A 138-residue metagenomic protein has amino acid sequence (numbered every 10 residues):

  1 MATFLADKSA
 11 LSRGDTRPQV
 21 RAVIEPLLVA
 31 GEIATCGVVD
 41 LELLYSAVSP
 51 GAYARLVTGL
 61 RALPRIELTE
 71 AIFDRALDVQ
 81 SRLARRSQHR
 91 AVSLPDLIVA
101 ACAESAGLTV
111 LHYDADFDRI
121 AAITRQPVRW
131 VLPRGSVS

Functional and structural regions predicted by a protein language model:
M1-T3, E104-S138: Acidic, PIN/NYN-like endoribonuclease modules and their adjacent C-terminal/linker elements
M1-T35, Y45-T58, V137-S138: Short, well-structured N-terminal submotif of metal-dependent ribonuclease cores
D7-K8, V39, Y113: A secondary-structure boundary/capping signal
L11-S12, D40-L43, F73, F117-D118: A generic structural signal for short hydrophobic patches within well-formed alpha-helices
E32, P64, P127-R129: Conserved beta-strand segments of alpha/beta enzyme cores
V48, D78-Q80, A122-Q126: Short secondary-structure transition/capping segments
G51-P64, T69-A71: Active-site-proximal, substrate-binding regions of enzyme catalytic domains and RNA-binding/basic surfaces
R65-L111: Active-site neighborhoods of divalent-metal-dependent phosphate/nucleic-acid chemistry enzymes
